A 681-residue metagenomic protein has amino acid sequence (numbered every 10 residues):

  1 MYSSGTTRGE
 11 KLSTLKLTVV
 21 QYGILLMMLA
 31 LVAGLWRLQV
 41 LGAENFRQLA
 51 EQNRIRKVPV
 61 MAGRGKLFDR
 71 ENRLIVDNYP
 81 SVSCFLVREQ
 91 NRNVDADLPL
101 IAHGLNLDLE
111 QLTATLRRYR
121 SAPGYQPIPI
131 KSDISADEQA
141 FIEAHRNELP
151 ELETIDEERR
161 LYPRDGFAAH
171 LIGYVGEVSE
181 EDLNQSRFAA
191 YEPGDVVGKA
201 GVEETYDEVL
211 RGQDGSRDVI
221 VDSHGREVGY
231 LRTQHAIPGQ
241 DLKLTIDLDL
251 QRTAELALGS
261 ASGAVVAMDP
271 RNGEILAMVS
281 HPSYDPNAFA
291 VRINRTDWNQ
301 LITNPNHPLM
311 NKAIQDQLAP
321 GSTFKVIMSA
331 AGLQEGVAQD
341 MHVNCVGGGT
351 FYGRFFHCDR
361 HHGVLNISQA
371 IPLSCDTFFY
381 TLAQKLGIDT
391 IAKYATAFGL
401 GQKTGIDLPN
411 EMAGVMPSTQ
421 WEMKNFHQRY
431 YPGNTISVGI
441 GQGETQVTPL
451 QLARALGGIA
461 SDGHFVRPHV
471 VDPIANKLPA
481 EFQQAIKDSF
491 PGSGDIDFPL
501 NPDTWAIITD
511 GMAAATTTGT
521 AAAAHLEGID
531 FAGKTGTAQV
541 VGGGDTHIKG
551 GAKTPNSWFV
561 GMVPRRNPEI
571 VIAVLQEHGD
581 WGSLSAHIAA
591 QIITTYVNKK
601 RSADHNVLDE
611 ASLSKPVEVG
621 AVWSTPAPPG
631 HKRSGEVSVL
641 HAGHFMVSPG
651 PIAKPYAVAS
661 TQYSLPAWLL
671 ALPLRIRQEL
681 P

Functional and structural regions predicted by a protein language model:
M1-R295, P308, Q317, D389-G399 (+8 more regions): Periplasmic/cell-envelope proteins involved in peptidoglycan metabolism and beta-lactam response
Y2-S4, V76, V221-L231, R271-T323 (+5 more regions): Beta-lactam-recognizing serine transpeptidase/beta-lactamase-like catalytic domain environment
